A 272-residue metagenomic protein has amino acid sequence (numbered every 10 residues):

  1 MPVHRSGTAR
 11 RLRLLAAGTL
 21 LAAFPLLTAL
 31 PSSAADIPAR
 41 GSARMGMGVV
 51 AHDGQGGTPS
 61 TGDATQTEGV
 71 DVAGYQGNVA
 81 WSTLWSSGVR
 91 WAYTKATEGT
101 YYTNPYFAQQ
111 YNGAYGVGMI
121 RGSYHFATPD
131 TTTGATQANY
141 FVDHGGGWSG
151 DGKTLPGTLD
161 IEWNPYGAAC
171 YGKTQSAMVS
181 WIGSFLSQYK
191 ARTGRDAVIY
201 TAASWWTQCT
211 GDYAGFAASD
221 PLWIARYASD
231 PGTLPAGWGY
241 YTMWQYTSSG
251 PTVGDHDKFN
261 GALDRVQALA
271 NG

Functional and structural regions predicted by a protein language model:
M1-A35: Secretory targeting and sorting signals
T8, W81-S86, E162, W205-W206 (+1 more regions): Short alpha-helical interface patches
I37-Q76, S82, G215-G272: Functionally critical loop-and-helix segments that line ligand-binding/catalytic clefts of soluble enzyme domains
T61-R192: Substrate-binding cleft of extracellular glycoside hydrolase catalytic domains
Y101, D130, W206, P231 (+1 more regions): Flexible, glycine-rich phosphate/dinucleotide-binding loops and adjacent beta-alpha linkers at cofactor/substrate
K153-G237: Catalytic domains of cell-wall/extracellular-matrix polysaccharide-remodeling enzymes, centered on de-N-acetylation
